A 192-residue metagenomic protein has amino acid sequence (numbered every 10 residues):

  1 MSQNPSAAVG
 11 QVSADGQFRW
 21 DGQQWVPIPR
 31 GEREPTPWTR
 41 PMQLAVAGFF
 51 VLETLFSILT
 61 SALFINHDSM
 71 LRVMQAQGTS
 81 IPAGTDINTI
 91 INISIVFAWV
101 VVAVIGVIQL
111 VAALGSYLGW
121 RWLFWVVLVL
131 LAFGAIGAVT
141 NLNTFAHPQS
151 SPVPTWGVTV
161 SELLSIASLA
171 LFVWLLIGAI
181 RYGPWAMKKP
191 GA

Functional and structural regions predicted by a protein language model:
M1-R33: Signature of WW domains and closely related Tyr/Trp-rich beta-sheet microdomains in eukaryotic regulatory proteins
P29-A192: Topology signature of small-to-medium multi-pass alpha-helical membrane proteins
